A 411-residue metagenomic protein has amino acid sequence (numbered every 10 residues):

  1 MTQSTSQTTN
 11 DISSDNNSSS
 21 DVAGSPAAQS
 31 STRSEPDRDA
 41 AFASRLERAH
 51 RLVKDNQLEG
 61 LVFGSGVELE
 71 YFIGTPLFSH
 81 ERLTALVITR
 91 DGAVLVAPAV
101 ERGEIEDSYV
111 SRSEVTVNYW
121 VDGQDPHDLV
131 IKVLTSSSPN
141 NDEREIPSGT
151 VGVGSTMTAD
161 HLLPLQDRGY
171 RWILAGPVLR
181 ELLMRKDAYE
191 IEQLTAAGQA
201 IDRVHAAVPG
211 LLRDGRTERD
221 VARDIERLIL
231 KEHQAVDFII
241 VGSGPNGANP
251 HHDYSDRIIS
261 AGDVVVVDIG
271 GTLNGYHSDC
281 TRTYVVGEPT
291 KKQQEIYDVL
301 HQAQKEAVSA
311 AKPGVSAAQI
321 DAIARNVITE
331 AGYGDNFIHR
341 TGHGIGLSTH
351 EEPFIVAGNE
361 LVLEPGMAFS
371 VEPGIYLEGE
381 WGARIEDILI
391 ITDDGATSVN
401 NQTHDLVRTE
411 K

Functional and structural regions predicted by a protein language model:
M1-K411: Active-site neighborhoods and metal-handling regions in enzymes and metal-associated proteins
